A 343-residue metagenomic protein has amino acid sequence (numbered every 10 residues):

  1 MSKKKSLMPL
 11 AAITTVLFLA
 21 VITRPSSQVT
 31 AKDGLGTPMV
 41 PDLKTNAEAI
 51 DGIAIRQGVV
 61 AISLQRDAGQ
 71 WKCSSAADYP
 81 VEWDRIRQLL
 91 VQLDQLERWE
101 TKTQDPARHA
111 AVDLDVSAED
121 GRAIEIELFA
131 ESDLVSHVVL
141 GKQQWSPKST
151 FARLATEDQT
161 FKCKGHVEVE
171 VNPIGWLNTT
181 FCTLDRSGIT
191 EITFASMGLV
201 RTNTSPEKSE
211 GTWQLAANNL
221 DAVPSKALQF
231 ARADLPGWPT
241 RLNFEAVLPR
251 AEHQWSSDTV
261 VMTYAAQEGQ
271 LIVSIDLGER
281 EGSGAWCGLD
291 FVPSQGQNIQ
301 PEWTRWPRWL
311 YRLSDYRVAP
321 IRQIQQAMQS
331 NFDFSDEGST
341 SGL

Functional and structural regions predicted by a protein language model:
M1-L343: Secondary-structure "cap/kink" motif recognition
